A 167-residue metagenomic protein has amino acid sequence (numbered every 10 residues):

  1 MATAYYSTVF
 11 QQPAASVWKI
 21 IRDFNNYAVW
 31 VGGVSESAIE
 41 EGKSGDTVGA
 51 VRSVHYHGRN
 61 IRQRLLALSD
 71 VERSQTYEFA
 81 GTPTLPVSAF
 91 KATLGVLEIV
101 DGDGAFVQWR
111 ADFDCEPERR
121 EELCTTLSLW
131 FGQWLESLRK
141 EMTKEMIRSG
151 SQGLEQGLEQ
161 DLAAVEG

Functional and structural regions predicted by a protein language model:
M1-G42, G167: Hydrophobic ligand-binding cavity/cleft-lining segments
T3-S7, V51, N60, S74 (+2 more regions): Intrinsic-disorder/low-complexity, polar/charged segments enriched in Ser/Thr/Lys/Arg/Asp/Glu/Gln
Y6-T8, R62-A67, F90-I99: Hydrophobic/aromatic beta-strand elements that line small-molecule binding cavities or substrate pockets in beta-rich
F10, Y56-G58, V100-G102: A generic beta-sheet turn/junction motif
A14-A15, L66-R73, G95-F106: A short, structured loop/turn motif at beta-sheet edges
V29, A38-L85, Q133, S137 (+3 more regions): Glycine-rich portal/gate segments that line the openings of hydrophobic small-molecule binding cavities
G81-Q133: Beta-strand/loop substructures that line and gate deep hydrophobic ligand-binding cavities in soluble
D112-G167: A conserved amphipathic terminal alpha-helix motif
